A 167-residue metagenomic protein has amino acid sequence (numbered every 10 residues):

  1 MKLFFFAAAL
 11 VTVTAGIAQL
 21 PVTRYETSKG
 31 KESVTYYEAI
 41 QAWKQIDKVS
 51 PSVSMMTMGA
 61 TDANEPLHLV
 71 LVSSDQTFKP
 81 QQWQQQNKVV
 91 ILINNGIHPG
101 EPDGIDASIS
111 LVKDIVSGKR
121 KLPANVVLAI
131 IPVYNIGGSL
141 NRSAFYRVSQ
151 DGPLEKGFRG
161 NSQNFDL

Functional and structural regions predicted by a protein language model:
M1-R24: Bacterial Sec-dependent N-terminal signal peptides
F5, A15, S33-Q41, I136: Short, basic/low-complexity N-terminal boundary segments at the transition from targeting/disordered tails
Q19-K31, I93-N95, S162-D166: Acidic/histidine-rich, surface-exposed loop or edge segments in extracytoplasmic proteins
G30-Y37, P102-D106: Soluble non-cytosolic domains of exported or imported proteins
T35, N64, G96, I130: Divalent metal-coordination and catalytic microenvironments
E38-K88: Soluble metallo-hydrolase cores and metallopeptidase-like ectodomains found primarily in the secretory/periplasmic
Q85-N94, P102-L167: Active-site/substrate-binding loop(s) of hydrolase catalytic cores
P99: Short active-site segment of divalent metal-dependent hydrolases/proteases that encodes the spacing between
